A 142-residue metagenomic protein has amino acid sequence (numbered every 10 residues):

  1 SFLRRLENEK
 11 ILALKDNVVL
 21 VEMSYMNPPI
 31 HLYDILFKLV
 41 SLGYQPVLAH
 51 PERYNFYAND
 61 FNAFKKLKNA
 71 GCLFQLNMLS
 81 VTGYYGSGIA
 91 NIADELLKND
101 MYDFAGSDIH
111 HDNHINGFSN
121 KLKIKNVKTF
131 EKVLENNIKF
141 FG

Functional and structural regions predicted by a protein language model:
S1-G71: Extended substrate/RNA-proximal surfaces in nucleic-acid metabolism proteins
E7-E9, F64-L67, N91-E95, K121-K125: Short, hinge-like loop/turn segments at secondary-structure boundaries
S24-M26, P51-R53, N77-V81, I109-D112: Active-site beta-loop-alpha junctions enriched in small/polar residues
A58, L76, G83-G86: Short, charged, surface-exposed secondary-structure boundary motifs
F61-M78, V133-F141: Mobile, glycine- and charge-enriched loop segments and immediately flanking short secondary-structure elements within
F74-L76, A90-A105: Conserved short secondary-structure transition element at the edge of the structured enzyme core that lines
Y102-G117: Short acidic/histidine-rich active-site segments
S119-G142: Mid-to-C-terminal alpha-helical segments outside catalytic/metal-binding sites
